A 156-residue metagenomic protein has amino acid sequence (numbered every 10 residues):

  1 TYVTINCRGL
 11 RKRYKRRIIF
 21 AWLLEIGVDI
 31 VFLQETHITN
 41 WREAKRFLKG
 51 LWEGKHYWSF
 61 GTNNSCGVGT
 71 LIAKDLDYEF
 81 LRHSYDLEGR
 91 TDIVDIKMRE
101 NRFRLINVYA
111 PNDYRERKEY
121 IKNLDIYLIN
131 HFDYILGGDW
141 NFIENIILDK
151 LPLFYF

Functional and structural regions predicted by a protein language model:
T1-F156: A shared catalytic/ligand-binding motif for oxyanion handling
